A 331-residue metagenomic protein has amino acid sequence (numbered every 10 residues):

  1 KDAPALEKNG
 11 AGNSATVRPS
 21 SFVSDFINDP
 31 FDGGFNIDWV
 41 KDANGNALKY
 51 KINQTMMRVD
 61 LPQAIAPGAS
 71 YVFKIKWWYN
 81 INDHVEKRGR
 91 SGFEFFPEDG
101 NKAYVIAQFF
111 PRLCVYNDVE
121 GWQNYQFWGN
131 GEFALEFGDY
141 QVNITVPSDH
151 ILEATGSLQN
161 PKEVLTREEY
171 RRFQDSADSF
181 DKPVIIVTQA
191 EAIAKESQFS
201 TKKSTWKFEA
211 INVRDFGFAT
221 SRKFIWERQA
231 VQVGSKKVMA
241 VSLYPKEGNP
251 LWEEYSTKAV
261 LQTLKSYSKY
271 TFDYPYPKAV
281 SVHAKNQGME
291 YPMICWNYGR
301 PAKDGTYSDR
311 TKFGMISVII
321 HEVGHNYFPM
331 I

Functional and structural regions predicted by a protein language model:
D2, L6-V17, W78-Y140, P161 (+1 more regions): Glycine/proline-rich low-complexity spacer/linker segments in large multi-domain proteins
A3, S14, P19-S24, N28 (+9 more regions): Generic secondary-structure boundary/loop-capping signal
R18-P97, N101, A192-T201, T205-W206: A surface-exposed beta-strand-loop module
N53-T55, A64, K76-N82, P147 (+4 more regions): An acidic- and aromatic-residue-enriched active-site/binding cleft used to recognize and process polar
P111-W122, W128-I320: Hydrophobic helix-coil surface modules that form long, contiguous segments used for peptide/substrate interaction
V323-I331: Catalytic Zn2+-binding segment of zinc metalloproteases
